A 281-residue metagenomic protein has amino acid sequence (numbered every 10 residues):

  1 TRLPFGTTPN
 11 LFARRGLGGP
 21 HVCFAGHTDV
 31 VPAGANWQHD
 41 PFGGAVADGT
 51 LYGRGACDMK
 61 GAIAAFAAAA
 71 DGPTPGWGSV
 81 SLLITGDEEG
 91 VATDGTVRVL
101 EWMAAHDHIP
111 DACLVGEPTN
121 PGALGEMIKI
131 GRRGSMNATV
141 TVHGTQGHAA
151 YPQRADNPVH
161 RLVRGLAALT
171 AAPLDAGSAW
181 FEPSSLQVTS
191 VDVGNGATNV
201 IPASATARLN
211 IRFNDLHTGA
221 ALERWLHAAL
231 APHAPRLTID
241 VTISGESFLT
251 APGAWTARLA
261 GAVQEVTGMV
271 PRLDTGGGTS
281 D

Functional and structural regions predicted by a protein language model:
T1-R54, P75-W77: Acidic/His- and Gly-rich active-site-bordering loop/insert found across diverse amide/peptide-bond hydrolases
C23, S81-L83, T238: A structural signal for isolated positions on well-ordered beta-strands in alpha/beta enzyme cores
V30, S178, Q187, N195 (+1 more regions): An extended, acidic, His-containing surface patch that forms the Zn2+-binding/catalytic region of metallohydrolases
A47-D58, G268-D274: Short pre-catalytic strand/loop immediately N-terminal to key active-site residues, enriched for Gly-Thr
L51, C57, G61-A68, T74-A168 (+1 more regions): Fold-level recognition of mixed alpha/beta catalytic cores in primary-metabolism enzymes, strongest
G131, A197-P202: Short, solvent-exposed beta-strand/turn "edge" segments of beta-rich domains on protein surfaces
A149-D192, V200, F213-T238: Acidic-enriched catalytic cores of C-N bond-cleaving enzymes acting on peptides and small amides
